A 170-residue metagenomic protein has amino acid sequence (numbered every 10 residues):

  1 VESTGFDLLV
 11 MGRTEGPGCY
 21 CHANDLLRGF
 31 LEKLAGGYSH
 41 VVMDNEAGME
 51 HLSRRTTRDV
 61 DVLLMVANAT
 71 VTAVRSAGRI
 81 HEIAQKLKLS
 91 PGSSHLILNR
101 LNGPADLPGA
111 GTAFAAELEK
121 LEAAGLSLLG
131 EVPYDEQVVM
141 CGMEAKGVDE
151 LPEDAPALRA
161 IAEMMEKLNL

Functional and structural regions predicted by a protein language model:
V1-E32, M143: P-loop/Walker-type NTP enzyme "switch/lid" segment
L8, H40-V42, G147-V148: Residue-level preference for the first positions of well-ordered beta-strands
R13, M49, K146: Gly/Ser/Thr-rich helix-start
P17-Y20, A105-D106, L151: A generic structural signal for short coil/turn motifs at secondary-structure boundaries
H22-E131, M140: Conserved catalytic-core segment of NTP-binding enzymes
G142-L158: C-terminal boundary of histidine-terminating zinc-finger modules
A160-L170: C-terminal alpha-helix
